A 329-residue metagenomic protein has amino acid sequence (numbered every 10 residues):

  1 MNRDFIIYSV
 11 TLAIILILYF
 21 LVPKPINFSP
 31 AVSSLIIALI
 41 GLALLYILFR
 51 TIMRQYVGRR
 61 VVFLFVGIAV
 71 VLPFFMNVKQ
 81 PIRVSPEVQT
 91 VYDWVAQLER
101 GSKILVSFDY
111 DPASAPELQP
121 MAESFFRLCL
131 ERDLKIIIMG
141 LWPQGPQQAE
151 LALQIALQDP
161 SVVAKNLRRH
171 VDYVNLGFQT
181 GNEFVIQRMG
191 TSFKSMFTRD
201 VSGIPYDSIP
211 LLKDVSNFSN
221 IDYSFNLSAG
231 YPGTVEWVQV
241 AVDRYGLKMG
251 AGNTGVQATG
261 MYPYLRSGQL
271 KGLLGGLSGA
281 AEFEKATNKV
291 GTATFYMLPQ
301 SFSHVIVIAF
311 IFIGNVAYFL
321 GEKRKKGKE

Functional and structural regions predicted by a protein language model:
M1-T11, V32-S33, Q55-V61, P299-F302: N-terminal membrane topogenic signal
D4-I47: Membrane-embedded alpha-helical segments of integral membrane proteins
I26, R50-T51, G252-E329: C-terminal functional extensions of proteins
I37-F63: Cytosolic-side transmembrane helix boundary signature
V61-F75: Hydrophobic membrane-insertion alpha-helices, especially the h-region of bacterial N-terminal signal peptides
Q80-R100: Alpha-helical transmembrane signal-anchor/signal-peptide segments
A113-V174: Membrane-embedded segments
H170-G260: Membrane-proximal low-complexity regions enriched in glycine and acidic/polar residues
